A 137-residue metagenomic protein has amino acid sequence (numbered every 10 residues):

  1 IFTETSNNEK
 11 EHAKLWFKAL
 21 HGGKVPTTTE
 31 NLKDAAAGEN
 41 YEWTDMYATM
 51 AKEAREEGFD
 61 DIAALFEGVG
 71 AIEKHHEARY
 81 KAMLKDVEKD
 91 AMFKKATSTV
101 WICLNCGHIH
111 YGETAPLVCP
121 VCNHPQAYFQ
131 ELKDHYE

Functional and structural regions predicted by a protein language model:
I1-E137: Non-heme di-metal
